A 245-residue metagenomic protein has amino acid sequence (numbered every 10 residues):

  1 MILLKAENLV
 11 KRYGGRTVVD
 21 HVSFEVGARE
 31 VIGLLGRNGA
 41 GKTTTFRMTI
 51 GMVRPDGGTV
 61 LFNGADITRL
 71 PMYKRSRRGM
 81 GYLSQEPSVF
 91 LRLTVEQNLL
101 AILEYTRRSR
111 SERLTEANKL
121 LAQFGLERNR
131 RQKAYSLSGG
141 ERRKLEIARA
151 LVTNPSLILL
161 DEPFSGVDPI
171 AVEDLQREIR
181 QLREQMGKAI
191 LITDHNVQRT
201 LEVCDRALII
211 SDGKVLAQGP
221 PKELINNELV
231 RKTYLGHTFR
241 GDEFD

Functional and structural regions predicted by a protein language model:
L35-R37: The feature captures the beta-strand-to-loop junction immediately N-terminal to the Walker
I50: Helix-to-loop junction immediately C-terminal to a conserved catalytic motif
G58-A65, R78, E116: Conserved ABC transporter NBD signature motif
L100, S111-N129, R177-R180: Conserved ABC ATPase "signature" region
K133-L137, E141: Conserved ABC ATPase signature
N154: Conserved catalytic motifs of ABC-family nucleotide-binding domains
I158-E162: Catalytic Walker B motif of ABC-type/P-loop ATPase nucleotide-binding domains
